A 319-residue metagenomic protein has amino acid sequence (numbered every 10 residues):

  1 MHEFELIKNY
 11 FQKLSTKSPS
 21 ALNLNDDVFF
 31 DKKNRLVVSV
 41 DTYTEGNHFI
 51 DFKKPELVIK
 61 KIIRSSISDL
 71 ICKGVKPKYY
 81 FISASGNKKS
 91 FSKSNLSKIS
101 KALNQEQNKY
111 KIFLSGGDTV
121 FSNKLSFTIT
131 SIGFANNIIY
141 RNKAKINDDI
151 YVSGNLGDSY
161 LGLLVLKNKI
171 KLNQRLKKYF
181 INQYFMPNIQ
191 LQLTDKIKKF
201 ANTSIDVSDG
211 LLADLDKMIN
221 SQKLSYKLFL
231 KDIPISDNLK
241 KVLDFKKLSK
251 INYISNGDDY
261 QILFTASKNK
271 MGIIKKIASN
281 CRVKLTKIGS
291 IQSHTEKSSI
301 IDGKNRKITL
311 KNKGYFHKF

Functional and structural regions predicted by a protein language model:
M1-F319: Helix-biased detector of long, well-ordered alpha-helical tracts
